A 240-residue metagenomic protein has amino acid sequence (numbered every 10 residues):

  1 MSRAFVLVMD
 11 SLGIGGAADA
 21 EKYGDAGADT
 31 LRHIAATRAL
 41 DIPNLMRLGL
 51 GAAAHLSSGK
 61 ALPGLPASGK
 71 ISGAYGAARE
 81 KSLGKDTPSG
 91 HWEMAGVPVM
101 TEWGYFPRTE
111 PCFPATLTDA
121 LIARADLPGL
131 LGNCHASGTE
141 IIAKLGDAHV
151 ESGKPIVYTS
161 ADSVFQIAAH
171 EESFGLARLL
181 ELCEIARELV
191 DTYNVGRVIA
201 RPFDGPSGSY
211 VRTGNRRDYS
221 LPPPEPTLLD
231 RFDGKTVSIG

Functional and structural regions predicted by a protein language model:
M1-F5: Extreme N-terminal starter segment of soluble prokaryotic enzymes
V8: Generic enzyme active-site microenvironment
S11-H170, F174-A177, R201, S209: Active-site nucleophile/metal-coordination loop of metallo-enzymes that catalyze phosphate/sulfate and related
A169-H170, L176-G240: Extended, H/D-rich, highly charged conserved domains that either
